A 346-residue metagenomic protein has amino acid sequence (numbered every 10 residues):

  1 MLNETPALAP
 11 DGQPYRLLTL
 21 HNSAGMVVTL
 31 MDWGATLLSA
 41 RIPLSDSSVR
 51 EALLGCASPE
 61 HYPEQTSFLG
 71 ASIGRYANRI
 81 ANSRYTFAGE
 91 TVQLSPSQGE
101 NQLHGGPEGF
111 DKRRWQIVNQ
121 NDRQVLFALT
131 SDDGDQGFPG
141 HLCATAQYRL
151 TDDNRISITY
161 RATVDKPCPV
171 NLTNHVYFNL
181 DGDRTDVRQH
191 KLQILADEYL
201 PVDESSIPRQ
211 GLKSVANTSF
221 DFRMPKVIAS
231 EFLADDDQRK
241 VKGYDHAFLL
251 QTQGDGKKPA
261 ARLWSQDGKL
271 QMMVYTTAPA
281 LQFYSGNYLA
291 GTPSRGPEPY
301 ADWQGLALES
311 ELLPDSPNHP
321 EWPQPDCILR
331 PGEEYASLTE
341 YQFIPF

Functional and structural regions predicted by a protein language model:
M1-F346: An exposed, glycine/acidic-rich loop-and-rim segment of catalytic or binding clefts
